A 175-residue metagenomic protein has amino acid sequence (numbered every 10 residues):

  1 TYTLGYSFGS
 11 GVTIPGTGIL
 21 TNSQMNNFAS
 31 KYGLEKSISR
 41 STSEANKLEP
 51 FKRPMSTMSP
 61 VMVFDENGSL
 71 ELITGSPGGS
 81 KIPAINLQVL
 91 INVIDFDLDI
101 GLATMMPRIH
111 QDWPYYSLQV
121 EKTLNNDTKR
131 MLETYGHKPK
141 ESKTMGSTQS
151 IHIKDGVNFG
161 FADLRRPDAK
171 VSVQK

Functional and structural regions predicted by a protein language model:
T1-S142: Proteins synthesized as precursors that undergo proteolytic processing into mature forms
N126-K175: In a subset of proteins, long, contiguous C-terminal domains/tails are tracked
